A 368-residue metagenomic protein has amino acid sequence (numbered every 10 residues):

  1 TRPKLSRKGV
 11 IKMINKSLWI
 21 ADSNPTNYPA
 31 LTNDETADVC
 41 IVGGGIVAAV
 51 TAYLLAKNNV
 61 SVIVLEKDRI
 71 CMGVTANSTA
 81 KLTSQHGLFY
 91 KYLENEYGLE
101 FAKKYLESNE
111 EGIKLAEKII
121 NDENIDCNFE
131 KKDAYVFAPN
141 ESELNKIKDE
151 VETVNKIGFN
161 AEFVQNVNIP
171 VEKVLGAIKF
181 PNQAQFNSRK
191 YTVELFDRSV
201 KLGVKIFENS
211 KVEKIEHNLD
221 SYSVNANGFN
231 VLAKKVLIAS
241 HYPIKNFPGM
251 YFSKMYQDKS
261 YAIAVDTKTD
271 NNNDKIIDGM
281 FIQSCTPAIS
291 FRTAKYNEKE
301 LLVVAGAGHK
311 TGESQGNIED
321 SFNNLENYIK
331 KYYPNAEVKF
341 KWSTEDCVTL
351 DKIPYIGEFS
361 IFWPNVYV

Functional and structural regions predicted by a protein language model:
S6-V39, K57: Extreme N-terminal leader/targeting segments of oxidoreductases
I14-D22, L88-N95, K118-E194: Flavin (FAD/FMN) cofactor-binding and adjacent substrate-gating region of FAD-dependent oxidoreductase domains
A37-V64: N-terminal Rossmann-like FAD-binding beta1-loop-alpha1 element of flavoenzymes
K57-N77: Glycine-rich FAD pyrophosphate-binding loop
N77-S108: Glycine-rich active-site loop/strand segments that organize a redox cofactor
T153, A177-K235: Helical element adjacent to the flavin cofactor pocket in flavoenzyme catalytic cores
K214-T293: Flavin-dependent oxidoreductases
C285-T286, K310-V368: C-terminal catalytic lobe of FAD-dependent flavoproteins
